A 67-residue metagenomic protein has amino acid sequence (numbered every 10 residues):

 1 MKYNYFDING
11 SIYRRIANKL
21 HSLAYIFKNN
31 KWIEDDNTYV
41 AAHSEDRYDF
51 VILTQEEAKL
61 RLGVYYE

Functional and structural regions predicted by a protein language model:
M1-Y3, N18: Generic cytosolic/nucleocytoplasmic N-terminal low-complexity/intrinsically disordered segments
Y3-G10: A short beta-strand micro-motif
I8, K28, E56: Short, ordered coil/turn segments that flank beta-strands lining enzyme active or ligand-binding pockets
I16-D49: Acidic, low-complexity, intrinsically disordered interaction modules
A42-E67: Mixed-charge, Lys/Arg-enriched low-complexity segments
